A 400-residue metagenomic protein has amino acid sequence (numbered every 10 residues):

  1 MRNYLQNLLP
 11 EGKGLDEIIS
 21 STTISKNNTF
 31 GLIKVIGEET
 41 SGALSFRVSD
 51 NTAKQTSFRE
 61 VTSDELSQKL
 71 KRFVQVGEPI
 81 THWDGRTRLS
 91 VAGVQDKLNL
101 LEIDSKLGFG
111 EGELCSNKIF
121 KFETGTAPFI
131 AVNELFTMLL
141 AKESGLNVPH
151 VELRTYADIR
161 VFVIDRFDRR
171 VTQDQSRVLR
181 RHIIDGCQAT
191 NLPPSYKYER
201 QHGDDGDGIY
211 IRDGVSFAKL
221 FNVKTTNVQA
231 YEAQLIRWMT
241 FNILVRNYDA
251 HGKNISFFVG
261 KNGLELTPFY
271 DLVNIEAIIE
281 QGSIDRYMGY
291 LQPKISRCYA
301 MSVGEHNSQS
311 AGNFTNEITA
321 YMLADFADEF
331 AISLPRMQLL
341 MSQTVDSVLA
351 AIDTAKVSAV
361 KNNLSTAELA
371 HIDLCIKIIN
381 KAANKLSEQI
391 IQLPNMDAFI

Functional and structural regions predicted by a protein language model:
M1-I400: Phosphate/dinucleotide-binding and metal-coordinating scaffold of catalytic cores in nucleotide-dependent enzymes
